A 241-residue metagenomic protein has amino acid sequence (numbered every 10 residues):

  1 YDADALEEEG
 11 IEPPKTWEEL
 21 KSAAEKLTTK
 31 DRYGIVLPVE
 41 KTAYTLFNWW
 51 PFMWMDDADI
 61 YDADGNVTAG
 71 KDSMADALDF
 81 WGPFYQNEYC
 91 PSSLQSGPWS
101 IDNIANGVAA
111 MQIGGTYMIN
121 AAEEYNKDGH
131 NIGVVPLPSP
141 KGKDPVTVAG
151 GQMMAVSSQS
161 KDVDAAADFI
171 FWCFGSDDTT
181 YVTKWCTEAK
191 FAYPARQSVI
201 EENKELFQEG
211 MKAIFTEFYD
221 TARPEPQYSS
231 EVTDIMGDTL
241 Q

Functional and structural regions predicted by a protein language model:
Y1-P13, P38-A63, V148-V156, V232-L240: Periplasmic solute-binding protein
A5-L6, E25-K26, P98-Q112, D238: Short helices/loops that flank or line small-molecule/ion binding pockets
E8-P13, A63-N66, G82-S96, V108 (+1 more regions): A local structural motif
K15-S22, S92-N106: Short helix-initiation/N-cap motifs at beta->coil->alpha
E18-V67, G82, A109: Extracytoplasmic/periplasmic solute-binding protein
A23-T28, D64-L94, L137: Glycine-centered hinge/linker elements that transmit conformational signals in sensory and ligand-binding systems
A110-G115, G133: Paired acidic/hydrophobic, glycine-rich loop segments that form the ligand-binding mouth/hinge of periplasmic-binding
Y117-G129, P140-D238: C-terminal lobe and pocket-closing loops of periplasmic/extracytoplasmic Venus-flytrap solute-binding proteins
